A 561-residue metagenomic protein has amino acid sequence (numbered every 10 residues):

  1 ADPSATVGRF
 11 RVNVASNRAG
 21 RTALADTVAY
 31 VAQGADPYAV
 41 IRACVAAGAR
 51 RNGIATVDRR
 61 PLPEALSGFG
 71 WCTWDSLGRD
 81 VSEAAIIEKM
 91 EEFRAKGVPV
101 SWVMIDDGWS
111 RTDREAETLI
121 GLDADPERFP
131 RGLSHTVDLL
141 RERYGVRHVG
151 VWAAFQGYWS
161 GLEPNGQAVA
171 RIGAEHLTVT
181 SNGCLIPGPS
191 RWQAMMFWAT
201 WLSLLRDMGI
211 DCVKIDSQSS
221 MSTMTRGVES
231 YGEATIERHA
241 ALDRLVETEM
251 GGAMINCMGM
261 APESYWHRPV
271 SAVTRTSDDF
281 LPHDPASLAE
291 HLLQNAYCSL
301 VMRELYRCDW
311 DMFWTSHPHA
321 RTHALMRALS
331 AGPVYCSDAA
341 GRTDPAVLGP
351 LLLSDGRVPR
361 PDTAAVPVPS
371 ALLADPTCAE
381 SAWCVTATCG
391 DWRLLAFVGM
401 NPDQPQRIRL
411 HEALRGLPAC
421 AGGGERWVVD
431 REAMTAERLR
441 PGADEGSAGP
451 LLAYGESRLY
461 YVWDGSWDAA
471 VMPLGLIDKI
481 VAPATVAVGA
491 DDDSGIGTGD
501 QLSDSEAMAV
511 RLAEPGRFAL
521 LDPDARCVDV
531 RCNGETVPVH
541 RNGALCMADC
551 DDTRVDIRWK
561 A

Functional and structural regions predicted by a protein language model:
A1-W102, I120-E127, R143, H148 (+3 more regions): Carbohydrate-recognition beta-sandwich/jelly-roll modules in extracellular/periplasmic carbohydrate-active proteins
E64-E229: Aromatic-lined carbohydrate-binding/catalytic grooves of carbohydrate-active enzymes
L77-V81, S110-R114, Q156-L162, S220-M224 (+6 more regions): Flexible loop/turn segments at secondary-structure boundaries
G132-Q156, S230-F280, V347-V366: Active-site-proximal helices and loops of the catalytic beta/alpha 8
L162-S203, D207, A240-P345, V366-P367 (+2 more regions): Glycan-recognition surfaces
R327-S330, Y335, A374-A421, G455-A470 (+1 more regions): Carbohydrate-binding surface patches
E425-E445, R531-C546: Solvent-exposed beta-strand/loop surfaces of large extracellular or lumenal domains
G442-I480, R541-A561: C-terminal beta-strand-rich structural cap/linker in extracellular carbohydrate-active enzymes
